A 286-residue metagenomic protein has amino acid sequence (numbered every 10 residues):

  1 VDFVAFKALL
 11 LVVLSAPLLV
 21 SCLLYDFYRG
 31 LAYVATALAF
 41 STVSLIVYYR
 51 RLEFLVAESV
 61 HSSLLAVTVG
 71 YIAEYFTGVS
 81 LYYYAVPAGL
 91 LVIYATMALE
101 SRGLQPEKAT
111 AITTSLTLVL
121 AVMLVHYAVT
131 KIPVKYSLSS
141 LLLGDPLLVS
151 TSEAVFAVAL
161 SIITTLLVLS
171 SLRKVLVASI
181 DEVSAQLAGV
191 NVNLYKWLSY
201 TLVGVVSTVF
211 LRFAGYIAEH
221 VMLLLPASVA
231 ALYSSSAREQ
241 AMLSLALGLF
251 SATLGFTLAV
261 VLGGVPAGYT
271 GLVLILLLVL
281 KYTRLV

Functional and structural regions predicted by a protein language model:
V1-A39: Membrane-interfacial amphipathic/re-entrant helices at transmembrane-helix boundaries
D2-L11, G264-V286: Cytosolic-side transmembrane-helix boundaries in multi-pass membrane proteins
V13-L14, H61-I72, I112-V125, V192-W197 (+3 more regions): Small-residue-rich segments of transmembrane alpha-helices in multi-pass membrane proteins, especially helix faces
Y25-L38, G78-L91, V158-A159, T208-M222: Structural signature of hydrophobic alpha-helical transmembrane segments
L45-K131, A231-M242, L258-G263: Short loop segments and helix-boundary regions at transmembrane helix junctions of multi-pass inner-membrane proteins
G103-L169: Transmembrane helix-bundle core of multi-pass membrane transporters and related energy-transducing complexes
L166-S199: Membrane-helix/interface signature in polytopic inner-membrane proteins
R212-F213, E219-G268: Transmembrane alpha-helical segments in multi-pass inner-membrane proteins
